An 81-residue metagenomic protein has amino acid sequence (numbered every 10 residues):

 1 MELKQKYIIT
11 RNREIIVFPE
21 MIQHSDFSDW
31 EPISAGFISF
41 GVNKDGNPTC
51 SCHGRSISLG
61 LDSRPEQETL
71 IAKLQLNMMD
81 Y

Functional and structural regions predicted by a protein language model:
M1-Y81: Intrinsic low-complexity, intrinsically disordered or marginally ordered coil/linker segments
